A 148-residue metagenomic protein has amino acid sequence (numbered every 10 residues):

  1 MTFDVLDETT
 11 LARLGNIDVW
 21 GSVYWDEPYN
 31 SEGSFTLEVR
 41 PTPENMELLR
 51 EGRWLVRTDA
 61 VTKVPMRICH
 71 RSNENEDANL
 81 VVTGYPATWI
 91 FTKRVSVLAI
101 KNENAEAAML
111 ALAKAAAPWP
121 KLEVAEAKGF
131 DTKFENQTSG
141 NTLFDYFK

Functional and structural regions predicted by a protein language model:
M1-R50, Y85-F91: Juxtamembrane "anchor/assembly" segments of surface/extracellular structural proteins
N16-S22, I68-H70, D131-F134: A broad structural signal for short, well-ordered beta-strand segments within beta-sheet-rich domains
V19-W20, M66, W119-L122: Short glycine-aromatic motifs
S31-F35, A78-L80, T132: Residues at beta-strand starts and edge strands
N45-E47, V64-P65, E76-A78, I90-K93: Short active-site-adjacent helix-start/loop capping segments
M46-A60, T92-N102: Extended Gly/Ser/Thr-rich low-complexity repeat segments, especially those forming or decorating extracellular
V56-Y85: Short beta-strand and beta-hairpin "edge-sheet" elements
N79, Y85-K148: Charged- and aromatic-enriched interaction segments used to assemble and dock large macromolecular complexes
